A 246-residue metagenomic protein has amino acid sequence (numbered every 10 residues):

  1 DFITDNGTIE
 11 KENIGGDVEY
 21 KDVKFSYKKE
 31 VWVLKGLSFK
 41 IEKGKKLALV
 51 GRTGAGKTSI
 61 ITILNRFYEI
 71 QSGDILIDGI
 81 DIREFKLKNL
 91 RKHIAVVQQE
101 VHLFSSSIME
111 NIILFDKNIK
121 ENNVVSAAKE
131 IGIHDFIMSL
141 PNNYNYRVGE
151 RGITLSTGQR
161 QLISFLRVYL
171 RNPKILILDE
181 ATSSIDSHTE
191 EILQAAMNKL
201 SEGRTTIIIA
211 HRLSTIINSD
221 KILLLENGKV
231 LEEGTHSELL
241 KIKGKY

Functional and structural regions predicted by a protein language model:
F2-D5, K11-Y246: ABC-type nucleotide-binding domain
